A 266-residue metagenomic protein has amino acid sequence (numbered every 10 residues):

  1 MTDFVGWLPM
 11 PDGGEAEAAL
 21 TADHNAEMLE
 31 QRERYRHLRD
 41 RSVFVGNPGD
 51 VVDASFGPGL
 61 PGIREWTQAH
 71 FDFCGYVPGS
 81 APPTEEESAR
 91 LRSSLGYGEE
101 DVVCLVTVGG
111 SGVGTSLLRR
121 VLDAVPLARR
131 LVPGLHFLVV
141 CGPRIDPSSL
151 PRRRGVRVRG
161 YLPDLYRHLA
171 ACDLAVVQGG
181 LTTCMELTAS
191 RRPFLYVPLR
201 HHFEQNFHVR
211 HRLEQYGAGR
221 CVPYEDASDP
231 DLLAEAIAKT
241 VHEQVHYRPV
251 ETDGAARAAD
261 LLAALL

Functional and structural regions predicted by a protein language model:
W7-G112, C141-R144: A nucleotide-sugar donor-handling region in carbohydrate enzymes
F56-G59, D146-S148, T183-C184, F203-R210: Short, glycine/polar-rich helix-capping loops at beta-to-alpha or helix-loop-helix junctions that flank or form
D72-G75, R157-G160, R220-S228: Short acidic-hydrophobic, aromatic-tinged amphipathic segments that line or gate anion-handling sites
Y76-L174: Donor-nucleotide binding loops and adjacent catalytic segments primarily of GT-B fold Leloir glycosyltransferases
E87, P163-D164, T183, D229-L232: Short acidic active-site motifs
D164-H208: A donor-sugar binding/catalytic signature common to diverse glycosyltransferases and related nucleotide-sugar
H201-E235: Change "using UDP/GDP/dTDP sugars" to "using nucleotide sugars
D231-L266: C-terminal amphipathic helix plus adjacent low-complexity, charged tail appended to glycosyltransferase catalytic
